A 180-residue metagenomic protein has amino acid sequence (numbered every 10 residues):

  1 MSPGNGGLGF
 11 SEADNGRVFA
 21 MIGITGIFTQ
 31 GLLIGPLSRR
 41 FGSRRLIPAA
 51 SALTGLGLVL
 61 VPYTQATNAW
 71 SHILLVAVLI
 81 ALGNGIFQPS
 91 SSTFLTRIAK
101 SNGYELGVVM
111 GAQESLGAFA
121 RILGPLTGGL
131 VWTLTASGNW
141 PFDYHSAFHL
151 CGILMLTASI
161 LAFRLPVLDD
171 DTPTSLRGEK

Functional and structural regions predicted by a protein language model:
S2-I27, H72: Loop-to-transmembrane helix entry
S11, L130-M155: A membrane-interface helix-boundary motif in multi-pass transporters
F28-S43, W132: Helix-to-loop junctions at the C-terminal end of transmembrane segments in multipass secondary transporters
A52-T67: C-terminal ends and interior cores of transmembrane alpha-helices in multi-pass membrane transporters/permeases
V61, A147-K180: Multi-pass alpha-helical transporter architecture, strongest for 12-TM Major Facilitator/SLC carriers used
A69-F87: Hydrophobic core of transmembrane alpha-helices in multi-pass small-molecule transporters, especially MFS/SLC-type
I86-N102: Intracellular juxtamembrane helix-capping segments at the cytosolic ends of symmetry-related transmembrane helices
Y104-S137: A late C-terminal transmembrane helix in Major Facilitator Superfamily
